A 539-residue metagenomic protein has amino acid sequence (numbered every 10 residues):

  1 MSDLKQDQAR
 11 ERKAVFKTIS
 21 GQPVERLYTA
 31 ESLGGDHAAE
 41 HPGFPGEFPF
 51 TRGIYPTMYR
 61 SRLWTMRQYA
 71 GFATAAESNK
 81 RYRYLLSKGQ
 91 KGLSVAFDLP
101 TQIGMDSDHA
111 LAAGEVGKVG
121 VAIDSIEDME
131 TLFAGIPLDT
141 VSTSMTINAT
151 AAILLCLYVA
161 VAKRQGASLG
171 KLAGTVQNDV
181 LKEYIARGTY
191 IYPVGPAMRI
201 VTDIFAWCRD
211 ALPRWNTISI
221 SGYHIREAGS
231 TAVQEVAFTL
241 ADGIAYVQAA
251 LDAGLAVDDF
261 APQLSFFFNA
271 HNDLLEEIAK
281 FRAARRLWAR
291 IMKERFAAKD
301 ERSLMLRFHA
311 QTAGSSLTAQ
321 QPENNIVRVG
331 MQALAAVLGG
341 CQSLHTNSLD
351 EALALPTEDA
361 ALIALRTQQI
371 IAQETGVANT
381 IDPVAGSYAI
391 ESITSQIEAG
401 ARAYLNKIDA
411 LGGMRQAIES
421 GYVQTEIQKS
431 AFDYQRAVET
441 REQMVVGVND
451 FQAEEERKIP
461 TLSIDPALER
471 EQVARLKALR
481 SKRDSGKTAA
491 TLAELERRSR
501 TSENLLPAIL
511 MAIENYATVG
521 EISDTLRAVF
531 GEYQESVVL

Functional and structural regions predicted by a protein language model:
S2-H271, E276, R295, R302-H309 (+4 more regions): Catalytic alpha/beta active-site cores
D7-G35, F44-T51, L99, E358 (+2 more regions): Flexible, glycine-rich loop/tail regions that form catalytic "lids" or insertion modules at the edges of active sites
R62, D108-L111, L181-Y184, S219-G222 (+9 more regions): Short acidic (Asp/Glu) and glycine-rich catalytic loops that position anionic groups and cofactors
S87, K91, A134-L138, A160-S168 (+17 more regions): Generic secondary-structure signature for well-ordered alpha-helical cores
G114-K118, T143, K182-Y192, I225-S230 (+7 more regions): Short beta-alpha connecting loops at secondary-structure transitions that line or flank enzyme active sites
D124, I147-T150, A162-R164, R187-C208 (+7 more regions): Phosphate/diphosphate-binding loops
L154, G243, F266-M292, F308-L334 (+6 more regions): Extended, hydrophobic alpha-helical segments in both membrane/secreted and soluble proteins
A256-F260, A298-T312, Q320-L349, P356-I381 (+3 more regions): Flexible glycine/proline-rich, aromatic-decorated loop/lid segments
